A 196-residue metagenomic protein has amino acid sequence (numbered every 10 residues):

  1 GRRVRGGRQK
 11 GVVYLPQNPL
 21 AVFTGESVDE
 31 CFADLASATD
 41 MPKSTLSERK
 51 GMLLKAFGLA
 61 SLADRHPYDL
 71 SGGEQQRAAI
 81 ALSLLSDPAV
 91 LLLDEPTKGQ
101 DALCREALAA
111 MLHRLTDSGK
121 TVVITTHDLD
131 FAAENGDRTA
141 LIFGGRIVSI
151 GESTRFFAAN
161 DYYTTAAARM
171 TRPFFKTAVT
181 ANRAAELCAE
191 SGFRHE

Functional and structural regions predicted by a protein language model:
A33, S44-L62: Conserved ABC ATPase "signature" region
H66-L70, E74: Conserved ABC ATPase signature
L91-D94: Catalytic Walker B motif of ABC-type/P-loop ATPase nucleotide-binding domains
T126-H127: H-loop/switch region of ABC-family ATPase nucleotide-binding domains
A132-E134: A short, surface-exposed alpha-helical micro-motif characterized by mixed small hydrophobic and charged/polar residues
R146-M170: Conserved beta-strand-loop-alpha-helix hinge in the C-terminal portion of ABC ATPase nucleotide-binding domains
Y163-E196: ABC ATPase nucleotide-binding domains
